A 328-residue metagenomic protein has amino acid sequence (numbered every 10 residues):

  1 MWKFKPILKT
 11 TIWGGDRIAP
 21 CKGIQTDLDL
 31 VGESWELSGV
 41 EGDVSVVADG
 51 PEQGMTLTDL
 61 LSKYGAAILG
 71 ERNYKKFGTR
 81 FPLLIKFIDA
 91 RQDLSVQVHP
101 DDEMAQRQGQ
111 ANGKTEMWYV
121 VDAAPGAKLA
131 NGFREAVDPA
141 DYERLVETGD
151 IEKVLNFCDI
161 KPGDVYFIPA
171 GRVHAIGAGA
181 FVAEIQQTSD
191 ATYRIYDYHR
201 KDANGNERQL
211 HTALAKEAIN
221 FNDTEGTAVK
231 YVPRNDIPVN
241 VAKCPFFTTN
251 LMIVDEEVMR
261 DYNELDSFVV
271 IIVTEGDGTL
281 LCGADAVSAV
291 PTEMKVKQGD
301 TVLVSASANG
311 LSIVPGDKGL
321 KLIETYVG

Functional and structural regions predicted by a protein language model:
M1-V137, D197-T227, T249: Transition-metal
G78-R80, I88-D93, D102, A123-G126 (+3 more regions): Ligand-binding loop in jelly-roll beta-barrel domains
I85-K86, L94, E116-Y119, F157-C158 (+4 more regions): His/acidic/aromatic-lined binding-pocket segments of jelly-roll/cupin-type domains and related regulatory beta-sandwich
V98-P100, V121-A124, F133-E135, V146 (+6 more regions): Short, structured patches in soluble enzyme cores that scaffold and shape functional sites
V120-Y142, P238-V241, E256-V269: Short beta-strand/loop turn elements enriched in aromatics
A130-K153, A183-E225, D317-G319, I323-G328: Double-stranded beta-helix
V154-F167, F181, G283-A286, P291-A308: Short acidic-glycine-tyrosine-enriched beta hairpin
V232-G283, P291-D300, A308-N309: Acidic/His-leaning functional-site neighborhoods
